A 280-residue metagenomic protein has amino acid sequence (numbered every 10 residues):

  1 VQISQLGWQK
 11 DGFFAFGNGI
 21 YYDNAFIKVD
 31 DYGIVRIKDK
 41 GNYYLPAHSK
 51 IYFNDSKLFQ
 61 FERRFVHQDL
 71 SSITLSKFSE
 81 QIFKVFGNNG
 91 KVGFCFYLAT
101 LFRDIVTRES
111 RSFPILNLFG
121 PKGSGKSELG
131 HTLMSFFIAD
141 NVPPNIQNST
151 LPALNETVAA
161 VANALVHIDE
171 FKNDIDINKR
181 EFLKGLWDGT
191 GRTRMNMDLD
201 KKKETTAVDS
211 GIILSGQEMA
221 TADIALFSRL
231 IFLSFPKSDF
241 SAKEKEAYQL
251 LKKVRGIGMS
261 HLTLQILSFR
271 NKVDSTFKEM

Functional and structural regions predicted by a protein language model:
V1-F83, L262: Extended, charged/polar low-complexity intrinsically disordered regions
Y44-P144, N148: P-loop NTPase catalytic core of nucleic-acid-dependent motor ATPases
F119, E128-K179: AAA+/P-loop NTPase substrate/partner-engagement loops
T157-V161, I175-I177, K203-V208, A222-L226: Conserved catalytic network of the ASCE P-loop NTPase/AAA+ motor domain
L165-L186, Q217-S228: Conserved AAA+/SF3 P-loop NTPase catalytic/coupling segment centered on the Walker-B
R180-K203: Conserved catalytic/switch belt of AAA+ P-loop NTPases
R194-M195, T206-Q217, F232-S234: Structural recognition of the conserved hydrophobic beta-strand(s) that form the central parallel beta-sheet of P-loop
T206-V208, I224-M280: Phosphate-sensing "switch" segment of ASCE/P-loop ATPases
